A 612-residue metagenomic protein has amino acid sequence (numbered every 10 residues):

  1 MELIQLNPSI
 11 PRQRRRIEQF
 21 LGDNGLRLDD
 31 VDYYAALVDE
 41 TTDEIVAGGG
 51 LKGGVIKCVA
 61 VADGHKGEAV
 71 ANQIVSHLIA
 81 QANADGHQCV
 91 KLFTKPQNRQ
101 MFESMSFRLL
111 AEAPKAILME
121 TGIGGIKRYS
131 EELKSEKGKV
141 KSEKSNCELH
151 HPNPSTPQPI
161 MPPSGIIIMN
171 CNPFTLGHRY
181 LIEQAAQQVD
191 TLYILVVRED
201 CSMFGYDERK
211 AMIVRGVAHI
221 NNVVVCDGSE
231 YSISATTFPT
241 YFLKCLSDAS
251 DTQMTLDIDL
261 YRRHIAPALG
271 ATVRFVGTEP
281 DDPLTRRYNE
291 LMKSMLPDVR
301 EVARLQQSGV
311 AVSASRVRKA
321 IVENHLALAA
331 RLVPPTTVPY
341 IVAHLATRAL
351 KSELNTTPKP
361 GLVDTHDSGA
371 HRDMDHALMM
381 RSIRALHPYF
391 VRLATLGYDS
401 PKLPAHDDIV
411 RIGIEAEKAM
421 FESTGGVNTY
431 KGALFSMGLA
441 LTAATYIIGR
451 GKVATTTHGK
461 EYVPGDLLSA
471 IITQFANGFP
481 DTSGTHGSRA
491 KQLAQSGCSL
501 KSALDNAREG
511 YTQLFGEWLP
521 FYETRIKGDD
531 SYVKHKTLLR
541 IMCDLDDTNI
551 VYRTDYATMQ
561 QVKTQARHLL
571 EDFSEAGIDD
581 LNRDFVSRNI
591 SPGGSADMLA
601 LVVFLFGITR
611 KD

Functional and structural regions predicted by a protein language model:
M1-D29, V38-T41: Short amphipathic alpha-helix that is part of the acyltransferase structural core
D32-A47, Y430: Conserved beta-hairpin
I56-G67: A short, internal acetyl-CoA/4′-phosphopantetheine-binding micro-motif in the GNAT/acyltransferase core
H65, A69-H77, G177, L181: Conserved acetyl-CoA pyrophosphate-binding loop and the N-cap/start of the following alpha-helix in GNAT-like
A82-T94: Conserved GNAT acetyl-CoA-binding A-motif
T94, F102-F107, A111-E136, N146-I341: Nucleotidyltransferase catalytic core that binds NTPs
P339-K402, H406, A444-R583: Phosphate-rich cofactor/ligand-interacting catalytic cores and adjacent structured alpha/beta frameworks
P388-T445: Long, hydrophobic/aromatic-enriched structural stretches that serve as scaffold segments
